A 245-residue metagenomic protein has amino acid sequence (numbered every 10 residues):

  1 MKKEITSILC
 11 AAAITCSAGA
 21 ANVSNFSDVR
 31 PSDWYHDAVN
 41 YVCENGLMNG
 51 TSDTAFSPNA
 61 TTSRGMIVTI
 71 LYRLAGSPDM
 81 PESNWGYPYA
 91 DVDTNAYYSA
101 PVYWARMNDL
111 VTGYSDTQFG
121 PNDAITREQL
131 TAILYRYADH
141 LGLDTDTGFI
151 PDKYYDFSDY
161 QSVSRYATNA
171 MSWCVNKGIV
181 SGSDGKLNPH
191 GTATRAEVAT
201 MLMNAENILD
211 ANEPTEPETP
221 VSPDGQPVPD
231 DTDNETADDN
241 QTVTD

Functional and structural regions predicted by a protein language model:
K2-H36, N49-S99, N108-E128, Y137-Y166 (+2 more regions): Feature responds to low-complexity, polar/acidic, surface-exposed segments characteristic of secreted/exported proteins
A38, P101-Y103, A170: Residues within well-ordered alpha-helices
V39-M48: Mature N-terminal segment immediately following signal peptide/propeptide cleavage in secreted/periplasmic
C43, R106-M107, V175: Alpha-helix C-terminal capping/helix-coil junction sites
S164-N176: Alpha-helical membrane segments in multi-pass integral membrane proteins
